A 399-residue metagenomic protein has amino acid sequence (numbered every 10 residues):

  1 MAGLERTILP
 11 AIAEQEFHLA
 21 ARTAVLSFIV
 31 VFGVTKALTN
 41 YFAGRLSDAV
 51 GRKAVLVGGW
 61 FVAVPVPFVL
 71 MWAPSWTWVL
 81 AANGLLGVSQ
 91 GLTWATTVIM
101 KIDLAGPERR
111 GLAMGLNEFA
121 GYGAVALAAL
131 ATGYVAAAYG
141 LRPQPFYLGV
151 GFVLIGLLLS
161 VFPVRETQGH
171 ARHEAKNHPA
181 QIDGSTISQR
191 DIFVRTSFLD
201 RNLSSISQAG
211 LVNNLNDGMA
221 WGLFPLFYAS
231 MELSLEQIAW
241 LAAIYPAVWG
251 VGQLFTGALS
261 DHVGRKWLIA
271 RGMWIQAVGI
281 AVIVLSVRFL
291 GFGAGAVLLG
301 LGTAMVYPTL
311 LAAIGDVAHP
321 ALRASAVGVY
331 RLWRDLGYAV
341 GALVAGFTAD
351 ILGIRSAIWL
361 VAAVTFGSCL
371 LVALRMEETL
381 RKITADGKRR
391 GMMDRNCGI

Functional and structural regions predicted by a protein language model:
M1-G33, S204-S205, A209, N213-M231: Helix-loop boundary and gating motifs at the non-cytosolic
G33-Y41, A126, P246-L254, Y338-A339: Residue-level signature of mid-helix packing/kink "hotspots" within the transmembrane helices of 12-pass Major
T39-G51, A136, Q253-G264, A349: Helix-to-loop junctions at the C-terminal end of transmembrane segments in multipass secondary transporters
A54-F68, W267-V282: Structural signature of the two symmetry-related core transmembrane helices
G84-Y122, A313: Cytoplasmic helix-loop-helix junction between adjacent transmembrane helices in 12-TM secondary transporters
Q144-V161, I358-A373: Symmetry-related core transmembrane helices of the 12-TM Major Facilitator Superfamily/SLC fold
S160-A175, L374-A385: Helix-loop junctions on the cytosolic side of multi-pass membrane transporters, especially the intracellular loop
E166-I206, R389-I399: Juxtamembrane intracellular "pre-TM" segments in multi-pass secondary transporters
